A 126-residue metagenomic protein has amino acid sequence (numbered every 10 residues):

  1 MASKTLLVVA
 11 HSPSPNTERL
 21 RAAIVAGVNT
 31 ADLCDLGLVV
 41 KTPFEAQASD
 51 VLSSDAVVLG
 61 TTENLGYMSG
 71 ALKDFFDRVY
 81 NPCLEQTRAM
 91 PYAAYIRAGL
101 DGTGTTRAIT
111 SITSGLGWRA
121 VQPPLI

Functional and structural regions predicted by a protein language model:
A2, C34-L36, R88: Residue-level signal for beta-strand positions within conserved beta-sheet cores that form or flank
A2-A31: N-terminal beta1-alpha1 ligand-phosphate binding loop
T5-L7, G37-V39, A93: A structural signal for isolated positions on well-ordered beta-strands in alpha/beta enzyme cores
A31, R119-I126: Glycine-rich phosphate/pyrophosphate-binding loop and the adjoining helix
A31-E45: A short beta-strand-loop structural module common to alpha/beta enzyme folds
P43-Q122: Helix-loop-strand module that forms the ligand-binding subsite of alpha/beta enzymes
